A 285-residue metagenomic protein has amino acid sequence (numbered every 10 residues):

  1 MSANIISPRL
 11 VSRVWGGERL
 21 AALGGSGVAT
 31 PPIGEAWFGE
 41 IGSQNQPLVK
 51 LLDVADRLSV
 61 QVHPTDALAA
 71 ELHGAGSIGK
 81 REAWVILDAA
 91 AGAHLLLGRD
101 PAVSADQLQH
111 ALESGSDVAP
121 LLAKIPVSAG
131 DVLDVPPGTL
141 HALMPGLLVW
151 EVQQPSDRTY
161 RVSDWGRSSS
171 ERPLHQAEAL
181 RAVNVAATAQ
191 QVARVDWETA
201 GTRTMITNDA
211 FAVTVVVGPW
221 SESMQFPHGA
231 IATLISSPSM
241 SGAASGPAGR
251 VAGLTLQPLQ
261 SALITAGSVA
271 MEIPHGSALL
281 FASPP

Functional and structural regions predicted by a protein language model:
M1-S104, S156, D164-A189, V213: Transition-metal
V49-K50, L58, G76-S77, E82-V85 (+4 more regions): His/acidic/aromatic-lined binding-pocket segments of jelly-roll/cupin-type domains and related regulatory beta-sandwich
V54-R57, T65-A67, G79, A89-G92 (+3 more regions): Ligand-binding loop in jelly-roll beta-barrel domains
H110-L121, P247: Short, structured beta-strand/loop micro-motifs enriched in basic residues and often containing a Trp
D117, A123-Q153: Basic (Lys/Arg-enriched) interaction patch that binds polyanionic ligands
L122-D134, R250-A270: Short acidic-glycine-tyrosine-enriched beta hairpin
Y160-F226, S245-A248: C-terminal amphipathic alpha-helical segment
E222-S223, P238-V251, S261, V269: Short beta-strand segments in beta-sandwich/barrel cores
